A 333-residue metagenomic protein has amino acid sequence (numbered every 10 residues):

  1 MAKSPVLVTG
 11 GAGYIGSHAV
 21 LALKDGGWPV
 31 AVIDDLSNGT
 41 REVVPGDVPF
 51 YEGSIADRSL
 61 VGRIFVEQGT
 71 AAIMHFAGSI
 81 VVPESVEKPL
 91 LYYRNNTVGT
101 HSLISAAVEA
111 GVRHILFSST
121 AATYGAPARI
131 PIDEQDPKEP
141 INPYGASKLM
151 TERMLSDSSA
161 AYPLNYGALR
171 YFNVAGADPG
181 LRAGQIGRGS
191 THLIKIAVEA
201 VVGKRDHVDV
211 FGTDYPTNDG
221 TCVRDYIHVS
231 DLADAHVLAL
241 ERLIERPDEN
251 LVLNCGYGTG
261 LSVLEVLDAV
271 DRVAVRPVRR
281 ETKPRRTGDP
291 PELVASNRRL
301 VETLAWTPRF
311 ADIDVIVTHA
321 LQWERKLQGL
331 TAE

Functional and structural regions predicted by a protein language model:
M1-A177: N-terminal Rossmann-like NAD(P)+-binding domain of SDR-like oxidoreductases, especially those catalyzing
G11, G39-R41, G53, P83 (+10 more regions): Glycine-centered small-residue hotspots that permit tight backbone geometry or close packing
Y93, I141-L149, A183-K195, D225-Y226: Short-chain dehydrogenase/reductase
L103, L155, A197, A239 (+1 more regions): Aromatic/hydrophobic pocket-lining residues that form π-stacking "cages" and hydrophobic walls in ligand
P179-S190, E199-A200, D206: Hydrophobic, Gly/Ser/Ala-rich alpha-helical and linker tracts in large acyl-processing enzymes of secondary/lipid
I194, V202-E333: C-terminal substrate-binding subdomain of Rossmann-fold SDR/epimerase-dehydratase oxidoreductases
